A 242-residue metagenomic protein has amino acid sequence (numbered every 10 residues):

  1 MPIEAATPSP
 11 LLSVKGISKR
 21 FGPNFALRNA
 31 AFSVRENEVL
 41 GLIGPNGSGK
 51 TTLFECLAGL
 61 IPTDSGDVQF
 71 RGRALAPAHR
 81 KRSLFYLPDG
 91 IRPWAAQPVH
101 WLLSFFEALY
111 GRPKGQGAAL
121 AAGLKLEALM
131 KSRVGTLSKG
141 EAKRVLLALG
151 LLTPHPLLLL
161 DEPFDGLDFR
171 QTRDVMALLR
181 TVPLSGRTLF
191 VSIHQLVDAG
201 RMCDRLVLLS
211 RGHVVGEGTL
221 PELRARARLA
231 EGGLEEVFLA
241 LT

Functional and structural regions predicted by a protein language model:
A58: Helix-to-loop junction immediately C-terminal to a conserved catalytic motif
G66-R82: Conserved ABC transporter NBD signature motif
S104, A108, K114-M130: Conserved ABC ATPase "signature" region
L158-E162: Catalytic Walker B motif of ABC-type/P-loop ATPase nucleotide-binding domains
A199-R201: A short, surface-exposed alpha-helical micro-motif characterized by mixed small hydrophobic and charged/polar residues
E217-G218: ABC ATPase "signature
